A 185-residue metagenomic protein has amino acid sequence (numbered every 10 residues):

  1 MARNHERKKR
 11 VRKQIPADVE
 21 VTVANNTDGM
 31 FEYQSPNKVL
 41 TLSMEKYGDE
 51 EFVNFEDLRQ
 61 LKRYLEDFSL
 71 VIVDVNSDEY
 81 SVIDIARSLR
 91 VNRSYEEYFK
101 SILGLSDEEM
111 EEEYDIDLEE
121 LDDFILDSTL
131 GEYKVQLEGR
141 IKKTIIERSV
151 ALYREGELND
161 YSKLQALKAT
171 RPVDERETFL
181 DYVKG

Functional and structural regions predicted by a protein language model:
R7-Y98: Compact, well-ordered interaction domains used in eukaryotic information-processing assemblies
Y98-G185: Charge/polar-rich, low-complexity and marginally structured segments
